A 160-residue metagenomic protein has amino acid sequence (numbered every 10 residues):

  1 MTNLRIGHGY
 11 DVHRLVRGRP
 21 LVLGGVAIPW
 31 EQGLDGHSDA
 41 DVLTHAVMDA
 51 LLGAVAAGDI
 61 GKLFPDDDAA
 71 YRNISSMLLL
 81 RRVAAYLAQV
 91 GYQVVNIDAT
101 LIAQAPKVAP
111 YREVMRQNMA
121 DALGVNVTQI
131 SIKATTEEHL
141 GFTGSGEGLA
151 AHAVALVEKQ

Functional and structural regions predicted by a protein language model:
M1-L4, E158-Q160: N-terminal charge/polar-biased segments
T2-V114, A122-L123: RNase III-family endoribonuclease catalytic core
G7-G9, E138-G141: Glycine-rich, charged/polar anion/phosphate-binding loops that engage phosphate groups from diverse ligands
A109-P110, H139-T143: Short active-site-adjacent structural elements
Q117: Active-site phosphate/pyrophosphate- and oxyanion-stabilizing loops and adjacent acidic/basic residues in soluble
N126-Q129: Short acidic capping loops at alpha-helix termini that bridge into adjacent secondary structure
I132-T136: Pyridoxal 5′-phosphate
T143-Q160: C-terminal edge-of-domain segments
